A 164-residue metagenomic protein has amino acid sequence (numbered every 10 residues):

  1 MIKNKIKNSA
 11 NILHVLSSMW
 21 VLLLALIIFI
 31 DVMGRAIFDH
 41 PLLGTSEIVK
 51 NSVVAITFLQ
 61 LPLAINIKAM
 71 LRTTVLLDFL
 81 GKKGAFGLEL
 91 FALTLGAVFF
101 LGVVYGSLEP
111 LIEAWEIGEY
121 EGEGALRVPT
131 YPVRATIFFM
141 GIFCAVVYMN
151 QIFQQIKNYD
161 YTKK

Functional and structural regions predicted by a protein language model:
M1-K164: Alpha-helical transmembrane segments and membrane-interface helix-loop junctions in multi-pass membrane proteins
